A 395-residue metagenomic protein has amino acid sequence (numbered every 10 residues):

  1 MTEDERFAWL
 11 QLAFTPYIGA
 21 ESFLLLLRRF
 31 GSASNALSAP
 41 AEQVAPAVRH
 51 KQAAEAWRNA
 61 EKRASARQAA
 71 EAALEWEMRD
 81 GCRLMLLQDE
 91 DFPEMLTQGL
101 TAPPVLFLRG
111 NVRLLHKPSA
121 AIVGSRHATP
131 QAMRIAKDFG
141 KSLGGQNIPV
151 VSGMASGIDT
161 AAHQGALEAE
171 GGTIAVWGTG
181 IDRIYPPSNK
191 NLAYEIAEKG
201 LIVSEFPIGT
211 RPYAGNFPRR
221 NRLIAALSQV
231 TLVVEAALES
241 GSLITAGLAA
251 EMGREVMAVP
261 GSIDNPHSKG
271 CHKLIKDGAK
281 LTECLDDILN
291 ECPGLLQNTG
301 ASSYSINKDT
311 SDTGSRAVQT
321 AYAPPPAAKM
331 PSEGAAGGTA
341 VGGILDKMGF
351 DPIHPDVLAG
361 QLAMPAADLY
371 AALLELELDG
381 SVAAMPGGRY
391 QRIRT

Functional and structural regions predicted by a protein language model:
M1-D91, D379-S381, P386-G388, I393-T395: Short, small/acidic-rich helices and loops at N termini and domain boundaries of DNA replication/processing enzymes
M1-E5, L84-T395: Glycine-biased, small-residue-rich flexible motifs in mid-sequence functional cores and linkers
